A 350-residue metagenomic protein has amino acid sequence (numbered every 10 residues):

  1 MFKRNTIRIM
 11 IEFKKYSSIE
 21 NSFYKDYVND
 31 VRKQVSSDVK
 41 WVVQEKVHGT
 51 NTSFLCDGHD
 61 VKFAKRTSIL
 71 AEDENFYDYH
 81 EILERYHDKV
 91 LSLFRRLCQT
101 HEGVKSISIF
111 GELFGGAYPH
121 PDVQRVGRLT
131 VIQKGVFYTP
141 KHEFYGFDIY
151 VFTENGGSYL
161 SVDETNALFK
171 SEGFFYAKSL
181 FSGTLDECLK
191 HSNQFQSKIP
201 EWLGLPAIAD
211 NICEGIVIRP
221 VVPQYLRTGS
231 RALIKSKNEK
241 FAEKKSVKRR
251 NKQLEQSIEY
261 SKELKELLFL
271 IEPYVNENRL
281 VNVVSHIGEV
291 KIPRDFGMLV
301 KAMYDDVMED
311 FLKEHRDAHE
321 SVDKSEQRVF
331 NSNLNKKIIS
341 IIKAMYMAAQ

Functional and structural regions predicted by a protein language model:
F2-Q350: Core nucleotide-handling region used for phosphoryl-transfer chemistry
